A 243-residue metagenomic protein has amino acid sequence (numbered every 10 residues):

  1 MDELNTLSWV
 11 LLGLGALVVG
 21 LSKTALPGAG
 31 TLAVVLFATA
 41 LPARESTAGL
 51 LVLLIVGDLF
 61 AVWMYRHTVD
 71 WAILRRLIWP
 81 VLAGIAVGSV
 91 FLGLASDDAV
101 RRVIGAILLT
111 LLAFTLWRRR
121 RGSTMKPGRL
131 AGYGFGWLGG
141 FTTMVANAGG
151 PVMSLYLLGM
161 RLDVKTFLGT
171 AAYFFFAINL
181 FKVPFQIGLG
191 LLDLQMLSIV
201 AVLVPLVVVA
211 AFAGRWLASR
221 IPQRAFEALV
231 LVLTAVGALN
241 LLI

Functional and structural regions predicted by a protein language model:
M1-E3, V90-A99, Q186-S198: Membrane-interface helix termini and inter-helical loops of multi-pass transporters
S8-R75, G136, G140, G150-A211: Small-residue-rich hydrophobic segments that form or flank transmembrane alpha-helices in multi-pass membrane proteins
W9, A48-L51, G105-L108, L112 (+3 more regions): Residues within membrane-spanning alpha-helices of integral membrane proteins, especially the hydrophobic core/packing
V35, S89-G93, L155, R215-W216: Small-residue-mediated transmembrane helix hinge/kink sites in multi-pass secondary transporters
S46, G88-G93, R101, F141-A148 (+2 more regions): Hydrophobic alpha-helical transmembrane segments in multi-pass integral membrane proteins
D58-T68, S89, V103-G128, R215-W216 (+1 more regions): Transmembrane helix exit motif
W71-V81, V103-I107, K126-G136, T166-Y173 (+1 more regions): Cytoplasmic-side transmembrane-helix entry/capping segments in multi-pass membrane proteins
F212-L233: Interfacial loop-to-transmembrane junctions
